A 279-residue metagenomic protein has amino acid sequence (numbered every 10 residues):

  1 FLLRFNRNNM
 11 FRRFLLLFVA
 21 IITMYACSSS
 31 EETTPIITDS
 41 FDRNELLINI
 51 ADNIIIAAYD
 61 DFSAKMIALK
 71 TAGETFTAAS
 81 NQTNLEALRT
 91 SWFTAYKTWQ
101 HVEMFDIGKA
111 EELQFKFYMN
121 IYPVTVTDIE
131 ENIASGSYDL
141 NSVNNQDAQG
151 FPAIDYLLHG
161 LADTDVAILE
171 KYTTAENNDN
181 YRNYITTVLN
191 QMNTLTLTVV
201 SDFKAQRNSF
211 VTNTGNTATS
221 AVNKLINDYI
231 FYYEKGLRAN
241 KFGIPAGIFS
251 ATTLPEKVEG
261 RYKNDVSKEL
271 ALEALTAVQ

Functional and structural regions predicted by a protein language model:
R7-R13: Positively charged n-region of N-terminal signal peptides that target proteins for export
F14-I22: Sec-dependent N-terminal signal peptides
M24-A26: C-terminal motif of bacterial Sec signal peptides marking the signal peptidase cleavage site
S28-E31: Bacterial signal peptide processing site
T33-Q279: Mature extracytoplasmic or organellar-lumen-exposed domains after removal of signal/transit peptides
